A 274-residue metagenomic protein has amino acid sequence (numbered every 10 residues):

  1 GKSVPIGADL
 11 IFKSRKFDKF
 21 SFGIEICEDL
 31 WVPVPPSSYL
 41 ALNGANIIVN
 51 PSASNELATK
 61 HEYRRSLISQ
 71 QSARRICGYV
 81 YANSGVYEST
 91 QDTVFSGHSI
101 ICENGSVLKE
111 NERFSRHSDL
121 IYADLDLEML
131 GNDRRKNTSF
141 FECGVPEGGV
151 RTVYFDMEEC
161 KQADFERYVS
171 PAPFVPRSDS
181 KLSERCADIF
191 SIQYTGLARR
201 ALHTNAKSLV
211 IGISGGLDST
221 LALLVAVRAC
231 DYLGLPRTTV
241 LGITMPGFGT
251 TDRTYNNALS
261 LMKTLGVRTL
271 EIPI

Functional and structural regions predicted by a protein language model:
A8-I24: Beta-strand-turn-beta hairpins that frame and shape the catalytic cleft of phosphate-ester-processing enzymes
K19-D29, V49, Q193: Active-site-proximal beta-strand elements of phosphoester/diester hydrolases
E25-C27, N50-P51, V80-A82, C102-N104 (+7 more regions): Generic beta-strand/beta-sheet core signal
L30-I121: CN hydrolase (nitrilase-like) catalytic-core segments centered on the catalytic cysteine and neighboring Lys/Glu
V49, L209-I213, L217-A258: ATP-dependent adenylation/pyrophosphate-handling site
T90-T93, G97-S208, R228-R237: Active-site-adjacent "lid"/gating segments
Y154-P173, L235, T239-I274: A conserved beta-strand->alpha-helix junction
E184-S191, T195, R199, T220-R228 (+3 more regions): Feature representing long, continuous alpha-helical segments
